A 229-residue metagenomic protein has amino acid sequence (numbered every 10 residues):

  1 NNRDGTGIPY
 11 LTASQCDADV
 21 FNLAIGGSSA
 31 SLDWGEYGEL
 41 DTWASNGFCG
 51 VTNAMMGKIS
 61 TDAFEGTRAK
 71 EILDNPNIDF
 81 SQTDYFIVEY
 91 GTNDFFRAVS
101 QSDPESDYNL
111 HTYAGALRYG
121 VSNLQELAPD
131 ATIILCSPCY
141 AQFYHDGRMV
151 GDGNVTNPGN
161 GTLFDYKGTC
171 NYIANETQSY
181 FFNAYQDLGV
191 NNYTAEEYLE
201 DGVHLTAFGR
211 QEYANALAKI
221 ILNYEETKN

Functional and structural regions predicted by a protein language model:
N2-D103, D107: Conserved SGNH/GDSL esterase-like catalytic core that processes O-acyl groups on lipids and polysaccharides
A13, V121, Q125-E126, E225: N-terminal cationic-hydrophobic initiation segments that often serve targeting/anchoring roles
G38, A98, P138-N229: Catalytic His-Asp segment of secreted/periplasmic serine-dependent ester chemistry enzymes
V88, L135-C136: Structural beta-sheet core signal
D103-H111, T156-P158, H204: The substrate-binding groove and active-site-proximal loops of carbohydrate-active enzymes, especially glycoside
L117-V121, K167: Generic structural signal for well-ordered alpha-helices, preferentially at hydrophobic/aromatic core positions
A128-T132: A short helix->loop->beta-strand "cap" motif at the edges of active sites that frequently abuts
